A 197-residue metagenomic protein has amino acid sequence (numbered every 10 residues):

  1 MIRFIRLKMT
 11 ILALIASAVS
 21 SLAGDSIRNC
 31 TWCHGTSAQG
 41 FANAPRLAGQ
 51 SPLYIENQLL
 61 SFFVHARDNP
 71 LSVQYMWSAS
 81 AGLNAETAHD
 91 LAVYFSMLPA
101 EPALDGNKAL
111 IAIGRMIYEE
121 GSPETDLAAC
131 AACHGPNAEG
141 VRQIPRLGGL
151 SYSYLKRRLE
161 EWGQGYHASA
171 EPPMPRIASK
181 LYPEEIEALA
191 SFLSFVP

Functional and structural regions predicted by a protein language model:
M1-I11: Bacterial N-terminal signal peptides that target proteins for export
L14-I27, G40-N43, M97-E124, P145 (+1 more regions): Electrostatic cytochrome c docking/interface patches
S26-H65: The feature marks the first
C30-S37, L91, F95, L127-N137 (+1 more regions): The canonical Cys-X-X-Cys-His
F41-A48, F62-G106, V141-R146, G165-V196: Axial heme c-ligation environment in periplasmic c-type cytochrome domains
R46-L53, C133, R146-S153: Short cysteine/histidine-rich metal-coordination sites, predominantly Zn2+-binding motifs
R158-E161: Consensus positions within tandem repeat domains that build extended binding/scaffold surfaces
